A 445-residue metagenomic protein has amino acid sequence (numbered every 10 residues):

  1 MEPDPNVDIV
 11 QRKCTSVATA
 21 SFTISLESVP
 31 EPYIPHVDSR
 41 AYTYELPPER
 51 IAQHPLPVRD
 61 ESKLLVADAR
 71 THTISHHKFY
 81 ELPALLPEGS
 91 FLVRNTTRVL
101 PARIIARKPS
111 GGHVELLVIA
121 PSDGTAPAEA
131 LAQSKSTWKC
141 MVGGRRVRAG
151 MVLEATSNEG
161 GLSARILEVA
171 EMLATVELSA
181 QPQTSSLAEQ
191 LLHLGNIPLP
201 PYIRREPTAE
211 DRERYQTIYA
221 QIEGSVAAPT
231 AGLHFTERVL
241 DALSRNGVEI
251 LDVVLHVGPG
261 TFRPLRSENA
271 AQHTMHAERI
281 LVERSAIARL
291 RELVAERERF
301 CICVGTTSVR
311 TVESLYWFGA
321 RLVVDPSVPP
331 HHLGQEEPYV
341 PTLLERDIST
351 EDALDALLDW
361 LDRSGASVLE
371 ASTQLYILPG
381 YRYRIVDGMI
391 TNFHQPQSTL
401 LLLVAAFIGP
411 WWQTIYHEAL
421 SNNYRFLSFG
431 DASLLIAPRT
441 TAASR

Functional and structural regions predicted by a protein language model:
V17-F22, S444: Short stretches within intrinsically disordered, low-complexity N-terminal or propeptide regions
S25-R445: Surface-exposed, charge/polar-rich loops and edge strands
